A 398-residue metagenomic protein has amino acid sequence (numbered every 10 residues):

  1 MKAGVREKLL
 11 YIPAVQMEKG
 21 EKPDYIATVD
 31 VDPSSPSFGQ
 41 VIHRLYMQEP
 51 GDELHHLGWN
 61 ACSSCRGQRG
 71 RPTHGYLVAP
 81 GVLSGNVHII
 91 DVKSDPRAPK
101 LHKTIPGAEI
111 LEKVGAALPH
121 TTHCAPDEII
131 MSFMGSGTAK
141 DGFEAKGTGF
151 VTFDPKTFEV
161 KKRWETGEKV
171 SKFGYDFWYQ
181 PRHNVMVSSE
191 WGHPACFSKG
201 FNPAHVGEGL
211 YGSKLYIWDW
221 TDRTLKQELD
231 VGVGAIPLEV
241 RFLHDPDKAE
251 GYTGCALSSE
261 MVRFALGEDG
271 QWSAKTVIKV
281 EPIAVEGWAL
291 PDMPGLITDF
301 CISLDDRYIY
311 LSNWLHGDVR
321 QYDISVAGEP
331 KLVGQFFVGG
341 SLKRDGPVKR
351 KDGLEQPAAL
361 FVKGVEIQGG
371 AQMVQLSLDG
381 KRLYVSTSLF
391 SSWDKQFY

Functional and structural regions predicted by a protein language model:
M1-R6, E53-T73, G115-P126, W178-N184 (+3 more regions): Structural signature of eukaryotic scaffold interfaces centered on beta-propeller domains
K2-T73, V78-P106, F143-A145, D154-T157: Beta-propeller domains
G4-V5, I12-E21, R66-G75, A79-P80 (+4 more regions): Short, conserved, GDST-rich strand-edge loop motifs in beta-rich repeat architectures
T28-S37, I89-K100, F153-F158, D219-R223 (+2 more regions): Short loop/turn segments immediately following beta-strands, especially the blade-tip and inter-blade linker loops
Q40-W59, H102-G115, R163-K172, L225-G234 (+2 more regions): Surface-exposed loop and turn segments in beta-propeller and other repeat-based domains that flank or scaffold
V92-P181: Asp-box/WD-like beta-propeller blade repeats and closely related beta-sheet repeat scaffolds
G167-G328: Beta-propeller domains
A249-F264, L290-F397: Loop/turn-rich, solvent-exposed surfaces of beta-rich toroidal or solenoidal domains
